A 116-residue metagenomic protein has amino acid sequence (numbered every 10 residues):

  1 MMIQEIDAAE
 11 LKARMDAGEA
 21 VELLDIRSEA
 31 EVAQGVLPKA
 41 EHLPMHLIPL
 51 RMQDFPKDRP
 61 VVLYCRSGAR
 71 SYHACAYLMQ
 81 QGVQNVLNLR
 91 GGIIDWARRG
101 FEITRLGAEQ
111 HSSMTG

Functional and structural regions predicted by a protein language model:
M1-E22, S28-P60, S71-G116: Rhodanese-like catalytic fold shared by cysteine-dependent sulfurtransferases and DSP/PTP-type phosphatases
Y64: Short, surface-exposed ligand- or partner-binding patches at beta-edge/loop junctions that are enriched in aromatics
